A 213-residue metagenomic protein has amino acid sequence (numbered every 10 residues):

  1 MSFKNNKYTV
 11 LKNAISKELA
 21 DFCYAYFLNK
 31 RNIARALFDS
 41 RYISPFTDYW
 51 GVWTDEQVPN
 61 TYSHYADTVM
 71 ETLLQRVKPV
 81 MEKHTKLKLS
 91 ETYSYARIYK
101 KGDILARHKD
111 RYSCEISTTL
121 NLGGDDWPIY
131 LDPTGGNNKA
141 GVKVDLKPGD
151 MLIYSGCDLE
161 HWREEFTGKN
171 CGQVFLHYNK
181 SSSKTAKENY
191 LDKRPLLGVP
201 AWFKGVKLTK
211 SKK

Functional and structural regions predicted by a protein language model:
M1-K4, A201-V206: Fe(II)/2-oxoglutarate
M1-T85: Non-heme Fe(II)/2-oxoglutarate
R76-V80, Y95, S117: Generic beta-strand or strand-like secondary-structure segments
K86-Y95: A short coil-to-beta-strand element that immediately follows conserved catalytic motifs
I98: Conserved active-site beta-strand element of glycosyltransferases/polysaccharide synthases
K101-W162, N170-V174, N179-P195: Catalytic core of non-heme Fe(II) oxygenases with the double-stranded beta-helix
V206-K212: A conserved mid-domain beta-alpha-beta active-site/ligand-binding segment of alpha/beta enzyme cores
